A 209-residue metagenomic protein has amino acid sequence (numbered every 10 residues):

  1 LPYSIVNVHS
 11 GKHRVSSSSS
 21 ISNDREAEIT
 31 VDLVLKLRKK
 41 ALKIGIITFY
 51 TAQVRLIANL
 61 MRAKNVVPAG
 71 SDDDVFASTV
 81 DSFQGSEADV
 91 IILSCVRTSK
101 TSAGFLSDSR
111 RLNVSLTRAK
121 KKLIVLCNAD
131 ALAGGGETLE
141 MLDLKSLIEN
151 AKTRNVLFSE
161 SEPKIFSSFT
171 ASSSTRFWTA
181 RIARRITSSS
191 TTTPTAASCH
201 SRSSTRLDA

Functional and structural regions predicted by a protein language model:
L1-N59: Conserved helicase/translocase motor-coupling segment
R14-S16, R55-I57, S86-A88, K100-A103 (+1 more regions): Switch/connector loops and helix/strand junctions flanking conserved nucleotide-binding motifs in nucleotide-processing
N23-I29, Q53, Q84, D108-R111 (+1 more regions): Helical mechanochemical/support elements of P-loop NTPase systems and associated helical scaffolds
D32-L33, F76-T79, S109-L112: Eukaryotic intrinsically disordered and solvent-exposed regulatory patches
K43-G45, R62-T79: Conserved RecA-like helicase motor-core motifs
Y50-T51, A77-F83: Conserved helicase motor
M61-A63, S102-D208: Helicase C-terminal subdomain and adjacent C-terminal extension
S78, S86-T98, V114, K122-V125: A short beta-strand element within the Helicase C-terminal
